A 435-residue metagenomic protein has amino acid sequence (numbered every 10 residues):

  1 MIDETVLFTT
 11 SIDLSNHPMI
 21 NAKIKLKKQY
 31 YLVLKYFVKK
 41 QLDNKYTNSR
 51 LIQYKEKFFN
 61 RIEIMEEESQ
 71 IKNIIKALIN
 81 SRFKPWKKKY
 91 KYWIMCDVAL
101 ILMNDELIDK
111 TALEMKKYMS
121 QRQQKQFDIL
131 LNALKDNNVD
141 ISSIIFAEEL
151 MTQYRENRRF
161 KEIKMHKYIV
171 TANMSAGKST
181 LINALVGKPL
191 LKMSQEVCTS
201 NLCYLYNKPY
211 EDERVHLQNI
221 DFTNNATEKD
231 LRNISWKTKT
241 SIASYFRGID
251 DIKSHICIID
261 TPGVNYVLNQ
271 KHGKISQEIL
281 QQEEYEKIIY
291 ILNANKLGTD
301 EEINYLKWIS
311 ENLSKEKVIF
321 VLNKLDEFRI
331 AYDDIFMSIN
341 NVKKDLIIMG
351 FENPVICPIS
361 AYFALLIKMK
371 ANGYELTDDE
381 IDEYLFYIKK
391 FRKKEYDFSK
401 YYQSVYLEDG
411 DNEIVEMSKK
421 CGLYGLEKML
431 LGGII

Functional and structural regions predicted by a protein language model:
M1-S81, P85: N-terminal accessory targeting/assembly segments
E4-A22, R155-K400, S418-Y424, K428-G433: Globular "head" domains of long coiled-coil molecular machines
M65-S69, S120, N312-K315: Alpha-solenoid helical-repeat scaffolds
E67, N80-K84, M103, N132 (+5 more regions): Generic surface-pattern signal
N73-A147: Charged, amphipathic alpha-helical linker segments immediately N-terminal to NTP-binding catalytic cores
S142-I145, I414-C421: Short, surface-exposed alpha-helical recognition segments that flank or form part of ligand/macromolecule-binding
S404-V415: Short loop/turn motifs at secondary-structure boundaries
